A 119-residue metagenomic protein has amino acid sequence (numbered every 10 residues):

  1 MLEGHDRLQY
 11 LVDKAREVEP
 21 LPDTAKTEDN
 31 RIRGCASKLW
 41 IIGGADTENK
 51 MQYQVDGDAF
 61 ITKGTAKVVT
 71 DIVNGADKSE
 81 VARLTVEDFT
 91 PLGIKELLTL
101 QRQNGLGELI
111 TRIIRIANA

Functional and structural regions predicted by a protein language model:
M1-K38, A45-K50, E87-A119: N-terminal intrinsically disordered, cationic/polar leader segments that include organellar targeting peptides
Y10, V68-D71: Residue-level signal for well-ordered alpha-helical scaffold segments within enzymatic catalytic domains
G44-I61, T70-N74: Conserved interaction-surface patches within small, structured recognition/assembly domains
G75-L92: Glycine-rich phosphate/pyrophosphate-binding loops and their adjacent beta-strand/loop elements at enzyme active sites
